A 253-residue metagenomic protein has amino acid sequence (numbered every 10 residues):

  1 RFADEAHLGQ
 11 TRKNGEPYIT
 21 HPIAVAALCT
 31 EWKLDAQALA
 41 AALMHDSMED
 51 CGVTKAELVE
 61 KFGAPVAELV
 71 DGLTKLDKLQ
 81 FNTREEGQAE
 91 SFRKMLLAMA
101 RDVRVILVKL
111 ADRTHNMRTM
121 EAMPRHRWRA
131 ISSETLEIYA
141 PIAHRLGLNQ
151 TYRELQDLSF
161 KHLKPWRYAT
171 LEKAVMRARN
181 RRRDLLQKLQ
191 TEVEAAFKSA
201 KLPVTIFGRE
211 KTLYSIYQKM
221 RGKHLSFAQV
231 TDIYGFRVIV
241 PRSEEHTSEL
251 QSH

Functional and structural regions predicted by a protein language model:
R1-Q229, I233-G235, V240-E244, S248: Active-site helical microenvironments for divalent-metal-assisted chemistry
E249-H253: Short "domain-exit" segments at the C-terminal end of structured domains
